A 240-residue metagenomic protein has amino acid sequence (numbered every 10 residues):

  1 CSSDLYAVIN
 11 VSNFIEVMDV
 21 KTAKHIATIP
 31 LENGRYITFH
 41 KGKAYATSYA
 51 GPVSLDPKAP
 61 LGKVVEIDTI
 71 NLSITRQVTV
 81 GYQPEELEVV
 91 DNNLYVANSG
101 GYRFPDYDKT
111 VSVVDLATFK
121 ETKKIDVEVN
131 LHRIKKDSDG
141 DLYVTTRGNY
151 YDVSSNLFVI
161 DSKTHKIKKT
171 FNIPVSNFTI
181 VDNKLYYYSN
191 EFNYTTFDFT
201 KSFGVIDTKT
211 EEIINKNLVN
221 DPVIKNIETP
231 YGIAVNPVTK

Functional and structural regions predicted by a protein language model:
C1-S2: Short, small-residue-biased leader/transition segments that mark boundaries at the very start of proteins
A7, A46-T47, V96-N98, V144-T145 (+1 more regions): Residue position within the beta-strands of beta-propeller blades
V8-S12, P52-G62, Y102-K109, N149-S155 (+1 more regions): Short, solvent-exposed loop/turn segments at conserved positions within beta-propeller repeat blades
M18, I67, V111-V114, L157-D161 (+2 more regions): Hydrophobic/aromatic beta-strand positions that recur at structurally equivalent sites within the blades
K21-I29, L72-T79, K120-D126, T164-F171 (+1 more regions): A short beta-strand motif characteristic of beta-propeller blades
P30-Y36, T79-E85, V127-H132, N172-F178 (+1 more regions): Short coil/turn segments at the loop-to-beta-strand junctions that recur within blades of beta-propeller repeat folds
F39-G42, V89-N92, K136-D139, I180-N183 (+1 more regions): Residue-level detector of Asp-centered blade-edge/turn motifs that repeat once per structural unit in beta-propeller
I173-I214, V219-A234: Loop/turn-rich, solvent-exposed surfaces of beta-rich toroidal or solenoidal domains
